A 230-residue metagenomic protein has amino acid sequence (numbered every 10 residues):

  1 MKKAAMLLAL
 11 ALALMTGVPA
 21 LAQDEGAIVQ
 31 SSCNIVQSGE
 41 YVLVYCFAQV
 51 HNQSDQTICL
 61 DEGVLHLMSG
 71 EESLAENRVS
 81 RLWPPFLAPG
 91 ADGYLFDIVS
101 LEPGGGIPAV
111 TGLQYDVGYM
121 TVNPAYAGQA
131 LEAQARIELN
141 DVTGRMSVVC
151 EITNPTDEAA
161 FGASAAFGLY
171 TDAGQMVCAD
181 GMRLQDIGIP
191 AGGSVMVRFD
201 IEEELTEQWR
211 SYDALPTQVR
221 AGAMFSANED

Functional and structural regions predicted by a protein language model:
M1-I28, T206-Q208, S226-D230: Intrinsically disordered, low-complexity Ser/Thr/Pro-rich tracts
Y41-F47, V142-V149: Short, solvent-exposed loop/turn segments enriched in Ser/Thr/Gly
A48, I58, L65-L67, A160 (+1 more regions): Short, structured motif recognition centered on aromatic/hydrophobic residues
V50-D55, I152-T156: Asparagine-centered strand-capping/turn motif at beta-strand->loop junctions
D55-L60, L74-A75, D157-G162, M176-V177: Short acidic/proline- and small/hydrophobic-mixed sequence motifs that coincide with surface turns and coil-to-beta
H66-N77, L169-D180: Short aromatic-acidic-glycine turn motif
L74-G104, A179-T206: Intrinsically disordered, low-complexity Pro/Gly/Ser/Thr-rich segments with frequent PxxP/GP/PP motifs and embedded
L101-G144, E203-D230: Terminal connector regions
